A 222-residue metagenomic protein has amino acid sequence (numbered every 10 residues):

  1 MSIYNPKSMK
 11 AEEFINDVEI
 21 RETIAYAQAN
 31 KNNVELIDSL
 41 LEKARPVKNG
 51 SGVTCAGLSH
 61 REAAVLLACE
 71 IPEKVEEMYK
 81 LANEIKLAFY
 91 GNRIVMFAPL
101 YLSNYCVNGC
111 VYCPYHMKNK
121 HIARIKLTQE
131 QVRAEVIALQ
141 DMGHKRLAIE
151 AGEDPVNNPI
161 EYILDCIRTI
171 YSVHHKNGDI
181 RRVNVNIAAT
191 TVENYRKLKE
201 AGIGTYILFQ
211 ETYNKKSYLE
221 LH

Functional and structural regions predicted by a protein language model:
M1-L100: Flexible, acidic/Gly-rich N-terminal and inter-domain linker regions that tether and position cofactor-handling modules
I15-V18, H60-A64, V75, Y112-P114 (+2 more regions): Generic detector of short, locally flexible boundary/turn motifs and exposed helical patches
C55, A82, C110, I149 (+1 more regions): Conserved, mostly hydrophobic/aromatic
E62, A98, N104-C106, S217 (+1 more regions): Solvent-exposed, flexible loop/coil residues
V65, E73, S103, V107-G109 (+3 more regions): A broad, structure-centric signal for solvent-exposed, well-ordered loop/edge residues that line or flank functional
E73, K80-L81, G109-V111, Y162 (+2 more regions): Surface-exposed beta-strand edges and their flanking turn/coil or helix-capping segments
G91, V95-Q131: Canonical Radical SAM [4Fe-4S] cluster-binding loop centered on the CxxxCxxC motif and its immediate flanking residues
M117-H222: Core AdoMet radical
